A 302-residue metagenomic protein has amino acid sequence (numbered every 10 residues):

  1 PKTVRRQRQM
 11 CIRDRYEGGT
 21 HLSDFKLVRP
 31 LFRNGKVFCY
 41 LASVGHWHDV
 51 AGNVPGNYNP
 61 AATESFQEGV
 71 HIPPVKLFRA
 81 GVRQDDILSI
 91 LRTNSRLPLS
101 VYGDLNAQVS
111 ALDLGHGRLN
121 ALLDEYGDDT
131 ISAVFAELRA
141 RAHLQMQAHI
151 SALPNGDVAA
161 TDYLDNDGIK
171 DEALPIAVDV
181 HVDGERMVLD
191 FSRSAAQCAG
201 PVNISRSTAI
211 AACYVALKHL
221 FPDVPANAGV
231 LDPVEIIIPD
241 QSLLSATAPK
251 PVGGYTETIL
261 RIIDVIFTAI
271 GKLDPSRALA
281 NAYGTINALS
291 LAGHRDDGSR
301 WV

Functional and structural regions predicted by a protein language model:
K2-I12: Single conserved hydrophobic/aromatic residue that forms the stacking wall/gate of nucleotide- or nucleobase-binding
D24-N34, A42, V180: A short, hydrophobic, proline-anchored segment that marks a local hinge/packing element in signaling and regulatory
F32, V37-R96, Q197-A199, S207 (+1 more regions): Gly/Pro-rich active-site capping loops and adjacent beta-alpha segments that organize cofactor/substrate pockets
V37, A80, D86, A140 (+4 more regions): Helix-loop-helix junctions within predominantly alpha-helical proteins
H71-M146, G253-Y255, I262-V265, G271-R277: N-terminal leader/propeptide and maturation segments of large enzyme subunits in energy/redox metabolism and hydrolases
Y102, N120-A136, L153-D162, P222-E235 (+1 more regions): Flexible, glycine/charged-enriched surface loops at secondary-structure junctions
G117-A196: Accessory "access/gating" subregions that flank catalytic or transport cores
D183-R193, Q197-A226: Catalytic phosphate/nucleotide-handling subdomain of diverse soluble enzymes
